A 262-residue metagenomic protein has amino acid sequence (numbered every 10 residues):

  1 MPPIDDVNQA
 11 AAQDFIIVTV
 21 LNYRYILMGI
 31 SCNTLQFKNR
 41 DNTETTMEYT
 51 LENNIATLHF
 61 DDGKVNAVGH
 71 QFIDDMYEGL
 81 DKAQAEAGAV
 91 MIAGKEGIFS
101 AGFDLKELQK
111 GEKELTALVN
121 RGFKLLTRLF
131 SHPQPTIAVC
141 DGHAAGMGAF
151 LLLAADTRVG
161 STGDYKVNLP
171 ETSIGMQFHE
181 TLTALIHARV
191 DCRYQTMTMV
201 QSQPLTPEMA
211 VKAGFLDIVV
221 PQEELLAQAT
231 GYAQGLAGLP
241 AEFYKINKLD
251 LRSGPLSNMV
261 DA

Functional and structural regions predicted by a protein language model:
P2-A10: Extreme N-terminal basic, low-complexity initiation segments that serve as generic localization/processing leaders
Q9, Q13, Y23-Y25, Q36: Low-complexity, intrinsically disordered or signal/transmembrane-proximal segments
Y25-A93: Conserved CoA-thioester-binding segment of acyl-CoA-metabolizing enzymes
G29, L35-E52, A83, S202-M209 (+2 more regions): C-terminal alpha-helix plus adjacent terminal tail
D74, E86, A93-L125: Glycine- (often His-adjacent) and acidic-residue-rich active-site loop that binds/positions the CoA thioester
G79, R121-P133: Catalytic-core regions built around general acid/base machinery
G97-S100, A145-G146, G254: Short, active-site-adjacent cap segments at secondary-structure transitions
F130-P133, I137-L239: Crotonase-fold acyl-CoA enzyme core
